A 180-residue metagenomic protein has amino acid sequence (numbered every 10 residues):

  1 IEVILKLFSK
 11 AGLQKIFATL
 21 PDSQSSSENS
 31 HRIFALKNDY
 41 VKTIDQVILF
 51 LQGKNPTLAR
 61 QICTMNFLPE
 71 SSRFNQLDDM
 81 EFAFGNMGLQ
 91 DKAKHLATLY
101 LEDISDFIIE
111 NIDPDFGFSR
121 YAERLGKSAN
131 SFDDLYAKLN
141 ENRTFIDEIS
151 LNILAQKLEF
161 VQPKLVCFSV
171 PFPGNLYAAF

Functional and structural regions predicted by a protein language model:
I1-F180: A short, structured N-terminal alpha-helical element that caps or precedes a catalytic domain
